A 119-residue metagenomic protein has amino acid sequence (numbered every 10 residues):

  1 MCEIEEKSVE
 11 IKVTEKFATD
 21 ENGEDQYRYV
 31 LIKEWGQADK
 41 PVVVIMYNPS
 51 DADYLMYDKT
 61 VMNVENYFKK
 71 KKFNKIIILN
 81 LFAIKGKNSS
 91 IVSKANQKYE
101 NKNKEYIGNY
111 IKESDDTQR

Functional and structural regions predicted by a protein language model:
M1-D58: Active-site and ligand/interface coordination hotspots across diverse enzymes and nucleic-acid-associated assemblies
E3, I11, G86, V92-R119: Glycine/proline-rich loop-helix segments at beta-alpha junctions forming the active-site rim of enzyme cores
V30-W35, K59-I76: Short amphipathic alpha-helices and their capping/turn segments at secondary-structure boundaries
Q37, D51, N63, K69 (+2 more regions): Catalytic phosphate/metal-binding cores of nucleic-acid and nucleotide-processing enzymes, i.e., regions that mediate
N48, N80, Q118-R119: Glycine-rich anion-binding loop/nest that anchors nucleotide
M56, T60-V64, I77, N103-Y110: Amphipathic alpha-helical interface surfaces
N74-I91: Short connector loops at secondary-structure junctions
